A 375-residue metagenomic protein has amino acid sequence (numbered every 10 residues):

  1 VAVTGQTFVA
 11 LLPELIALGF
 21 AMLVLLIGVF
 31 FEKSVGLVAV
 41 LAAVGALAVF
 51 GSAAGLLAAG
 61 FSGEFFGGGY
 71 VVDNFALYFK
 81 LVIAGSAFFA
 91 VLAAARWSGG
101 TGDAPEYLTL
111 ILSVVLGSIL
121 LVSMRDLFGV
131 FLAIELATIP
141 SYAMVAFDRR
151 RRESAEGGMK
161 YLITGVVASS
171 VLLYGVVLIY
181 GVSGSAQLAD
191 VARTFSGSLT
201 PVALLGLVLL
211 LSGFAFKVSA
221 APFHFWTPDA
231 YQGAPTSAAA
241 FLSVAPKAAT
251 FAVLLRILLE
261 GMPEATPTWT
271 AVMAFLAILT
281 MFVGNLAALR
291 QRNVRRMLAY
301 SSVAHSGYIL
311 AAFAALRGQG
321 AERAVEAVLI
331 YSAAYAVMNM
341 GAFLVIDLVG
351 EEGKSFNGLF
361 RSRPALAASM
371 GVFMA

Functional and structural regions predicted by a protein language model:
V1-A375: Alpha-helical transmembrane segments of multi-pass membrane proteins predominantly involved in bioenergetics
